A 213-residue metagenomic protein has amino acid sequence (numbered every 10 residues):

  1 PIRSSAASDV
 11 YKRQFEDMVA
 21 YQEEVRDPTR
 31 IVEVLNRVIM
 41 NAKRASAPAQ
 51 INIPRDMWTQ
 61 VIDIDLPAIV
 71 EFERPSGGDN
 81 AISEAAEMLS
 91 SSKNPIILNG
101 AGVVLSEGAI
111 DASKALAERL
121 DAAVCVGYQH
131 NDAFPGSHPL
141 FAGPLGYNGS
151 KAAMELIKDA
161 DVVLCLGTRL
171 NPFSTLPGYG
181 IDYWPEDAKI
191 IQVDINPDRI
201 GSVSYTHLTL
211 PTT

Functional and structural regions predicted by a protein language model:
P1-A7, Y11, T213: Single conserved hydrophobic/aromatic residue that forms the stacking wall/gate of nucleotide- or nucleobase-binding
F15-L66, A85-M88, M154-W184, A188-I191: Structural signature of the thiamine diphosphate
N52, A123-Y128, I191-D194: Short internal beta-strands
I53-T59, A101-V103, H130, P197: Glycine-rich beta-alpha junction loops
I62-G77, G136-G143: Acidic/glycine-enriched edge-of-secondary-structure segments
F72-A86, V126, L145-G149: A general structural motif
K93-A160: Anionic-ligand anchoring segments at beta-strand to alpha-helix junctions in alpha/beta enzyme folds, i.e., glycine
I195-P197, S202-L208: Short alpha-helices
